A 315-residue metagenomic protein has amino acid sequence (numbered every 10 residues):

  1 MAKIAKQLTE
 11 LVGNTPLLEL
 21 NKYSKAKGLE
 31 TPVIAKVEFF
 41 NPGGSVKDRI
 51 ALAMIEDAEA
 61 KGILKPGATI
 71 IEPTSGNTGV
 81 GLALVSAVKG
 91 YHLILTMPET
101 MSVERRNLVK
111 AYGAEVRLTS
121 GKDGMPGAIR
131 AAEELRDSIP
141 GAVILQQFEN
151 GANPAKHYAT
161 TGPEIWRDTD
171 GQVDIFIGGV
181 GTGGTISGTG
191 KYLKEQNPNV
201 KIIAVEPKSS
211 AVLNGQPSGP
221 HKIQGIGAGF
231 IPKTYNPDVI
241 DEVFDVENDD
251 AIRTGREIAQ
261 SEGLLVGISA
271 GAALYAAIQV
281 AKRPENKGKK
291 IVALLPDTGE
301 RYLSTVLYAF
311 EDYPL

Functional and structural regions predicted by a protein language model:
M1-L315: PLP-dependent amino-acid enzyme catalytic core
